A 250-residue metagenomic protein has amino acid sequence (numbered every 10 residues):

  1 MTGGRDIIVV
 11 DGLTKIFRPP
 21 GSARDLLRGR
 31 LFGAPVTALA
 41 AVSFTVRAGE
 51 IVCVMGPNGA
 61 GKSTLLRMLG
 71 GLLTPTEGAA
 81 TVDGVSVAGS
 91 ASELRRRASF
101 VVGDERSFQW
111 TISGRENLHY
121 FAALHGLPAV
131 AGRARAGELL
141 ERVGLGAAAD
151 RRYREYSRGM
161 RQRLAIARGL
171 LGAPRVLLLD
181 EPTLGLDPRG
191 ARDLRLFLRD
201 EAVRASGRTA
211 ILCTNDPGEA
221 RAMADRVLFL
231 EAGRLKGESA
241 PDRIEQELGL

Functional and structural regions predicted by a protein language model:
M55-P57: The feature captures the beta-strand-to-loop junction immediately N-terminal to the Walker
G70: Helix-to-loop junction immediately C-terminal to a conserved catalytic motif
G78-G89, L94: Conserved ABC transporter NBD signature motif
H119, A123, V130-A148: Conserved ABC ATPase "signature" region
L177-D180: Catalytic Walker B motif of ABC-type/P-loop ATPase nucleotide-binding domains
R192-A205: Helical segment within the ABC ATPase nucleotide-binding domain
